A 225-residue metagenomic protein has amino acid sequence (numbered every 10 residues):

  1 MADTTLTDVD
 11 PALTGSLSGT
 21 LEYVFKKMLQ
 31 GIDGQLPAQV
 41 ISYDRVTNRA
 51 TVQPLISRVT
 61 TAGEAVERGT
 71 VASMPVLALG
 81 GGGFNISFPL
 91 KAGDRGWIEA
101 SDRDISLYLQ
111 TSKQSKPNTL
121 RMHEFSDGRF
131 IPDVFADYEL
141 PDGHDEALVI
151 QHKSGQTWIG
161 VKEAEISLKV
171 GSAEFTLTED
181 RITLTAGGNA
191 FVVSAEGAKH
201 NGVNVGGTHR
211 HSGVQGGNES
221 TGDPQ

Functional and structural regions predicted by a protein language model:
A2-L13, K169-Q225: Intrinsic-disorder/coil detector with helix-boundary
A2-T178: Hydrophobic packing positions characteristic of elongated beta-solenoid/beta-helix-type spike/fiber shafts
